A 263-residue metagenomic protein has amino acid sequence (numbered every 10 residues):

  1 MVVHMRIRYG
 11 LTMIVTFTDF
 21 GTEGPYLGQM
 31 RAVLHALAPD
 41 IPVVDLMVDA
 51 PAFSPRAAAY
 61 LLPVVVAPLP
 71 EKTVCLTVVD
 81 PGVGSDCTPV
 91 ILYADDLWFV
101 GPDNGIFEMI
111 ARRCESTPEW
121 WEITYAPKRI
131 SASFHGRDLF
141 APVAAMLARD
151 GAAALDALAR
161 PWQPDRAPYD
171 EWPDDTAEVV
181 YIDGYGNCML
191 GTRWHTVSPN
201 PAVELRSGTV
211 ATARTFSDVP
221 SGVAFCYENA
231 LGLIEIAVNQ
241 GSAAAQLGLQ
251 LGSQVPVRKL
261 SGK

Functional and structural regions predicted by a protein language model:
M1-T12: N-terminal amphipathic/basic-hydrophobic helices that include classical n-h-c signal peptides and signal-anchor
G10-D86: N-terminal glycine-/serine-/threonine-rich phosphate-binding loop
T12-V15, I41-V44, T73-L76, P89-I91 (+8 more regions): Structural motif
F17-F20, L46, V78-P81, A94-D95 (+7 more regions): Fold-independent oxyanion-binding glycine-rich loops and adjacent beta-strand/coil segments at enzyme active sites
L37-D40, A57, L69-V79, V83-D138: Active-site histidine-anchored catalytic micro-motif
A126-G191, T196: Anionic-ligand-binding alpha/beta catalytic cores of soluble enzymes and soluble regulatory domains that recognize
E178, M189-G248: A conserved acidic, glycine/proline-rich C-terminal tail/linker
A245-K263: Pepsin/retropepsin-fold aspartyl endopeptidases
